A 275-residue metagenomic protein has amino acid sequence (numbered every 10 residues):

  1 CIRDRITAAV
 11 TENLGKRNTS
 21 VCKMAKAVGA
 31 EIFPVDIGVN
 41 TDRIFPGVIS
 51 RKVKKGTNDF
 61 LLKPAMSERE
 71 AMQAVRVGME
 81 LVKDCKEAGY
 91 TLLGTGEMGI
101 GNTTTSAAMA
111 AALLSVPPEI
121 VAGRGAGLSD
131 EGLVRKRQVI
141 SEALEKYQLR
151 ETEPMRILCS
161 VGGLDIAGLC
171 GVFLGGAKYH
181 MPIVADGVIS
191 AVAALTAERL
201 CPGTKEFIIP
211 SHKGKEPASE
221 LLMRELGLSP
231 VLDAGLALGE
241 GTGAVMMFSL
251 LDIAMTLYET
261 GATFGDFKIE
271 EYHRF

Functional and structural regions predicted by a protein language model:
C1-D4: Conserved small/polar residues in nucleotide/adenosyl-binding loops
A8-K63: Flexible glycine-/small-residue-enriched beta->alpha junction loops that bind anionic phosphate/pyrophosphate groups
I49-K54, G78, K86, I140-E151 (+1 more regions): Acidic-glycine-rich active-site phosphate/pyrophosphate-binding loop
K54-T103, A108-L114, G125-S129: Glycine-rich, mobile lid/loop segments that gate access to catalytic sites or pores
L93, T104-G168: Phosphate/pyrophosphate-binding betaalpha-module
T95, I100-A107, I166-V172, S190-A194 (+1 more regions): Short glycine/serine/threonine-rich phosphate/pyrophosphate-binding segments that cradle anionic phosphate groups
G171-P210, S229-A237: Hydrophobic alpha-helical bundle architecture
E216-G265: Internal helix-turn-beta structural module
